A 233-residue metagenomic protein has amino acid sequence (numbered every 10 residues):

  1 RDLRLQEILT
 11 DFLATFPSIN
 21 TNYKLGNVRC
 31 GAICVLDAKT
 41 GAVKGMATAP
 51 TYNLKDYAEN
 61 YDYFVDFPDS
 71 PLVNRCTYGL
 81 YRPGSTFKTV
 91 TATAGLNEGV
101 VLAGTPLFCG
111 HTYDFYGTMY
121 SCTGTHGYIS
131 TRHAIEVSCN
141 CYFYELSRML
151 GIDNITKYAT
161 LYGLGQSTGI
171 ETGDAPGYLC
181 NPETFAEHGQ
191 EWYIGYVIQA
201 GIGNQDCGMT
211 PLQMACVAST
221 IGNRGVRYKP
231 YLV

Functional and structural regions predicted by a protein language model:
R1-G31: Conserved, well-ordered alpha-helix/loop/beta-strand core segments that scaffold catalytic motifs
L25-G26, G31-S85, V90-V233: Beta-lactam-recognizing serine transpeptidase/beta-lactamase-like catalytic domain environment
